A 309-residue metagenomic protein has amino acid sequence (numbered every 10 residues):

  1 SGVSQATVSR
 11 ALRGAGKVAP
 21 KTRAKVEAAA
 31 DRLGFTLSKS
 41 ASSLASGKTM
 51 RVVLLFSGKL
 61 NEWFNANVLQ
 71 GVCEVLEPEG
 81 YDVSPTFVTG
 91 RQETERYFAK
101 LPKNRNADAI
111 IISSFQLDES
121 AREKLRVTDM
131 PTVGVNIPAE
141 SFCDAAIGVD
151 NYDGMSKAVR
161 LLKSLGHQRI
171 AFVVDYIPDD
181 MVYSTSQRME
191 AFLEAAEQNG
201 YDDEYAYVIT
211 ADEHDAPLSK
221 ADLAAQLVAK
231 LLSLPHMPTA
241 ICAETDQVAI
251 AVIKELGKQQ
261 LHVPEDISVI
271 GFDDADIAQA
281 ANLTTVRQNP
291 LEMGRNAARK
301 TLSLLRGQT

Functional and structural regions predicted by a protein language model:
S1-T49: N-terminal helix-turn-helix DNA-binding module of bacterial transcription factors
S4, M50, A107-D108, H167-I170 (+1 more regions): Short acidic/polar active-site loop segments enriched in Thr and Asp
R32, G71-S84, V127-G134, P138-T309: Bacterial carbohydrate/catabolite-sensing allosteric modules
L33-A99, N106-D108, E190-L193: Amphipathic helical "hinge" segments at domain boundaries
A109-S120, P138-C143: Acidic, Gly/Pro-rich loop/turn segments at junctions of secondary structure
L117-D129: Active-site-adjacent beta->alpha loops and helix N-cap segments on the catalytic face of soluble alpha/beta enzymes
